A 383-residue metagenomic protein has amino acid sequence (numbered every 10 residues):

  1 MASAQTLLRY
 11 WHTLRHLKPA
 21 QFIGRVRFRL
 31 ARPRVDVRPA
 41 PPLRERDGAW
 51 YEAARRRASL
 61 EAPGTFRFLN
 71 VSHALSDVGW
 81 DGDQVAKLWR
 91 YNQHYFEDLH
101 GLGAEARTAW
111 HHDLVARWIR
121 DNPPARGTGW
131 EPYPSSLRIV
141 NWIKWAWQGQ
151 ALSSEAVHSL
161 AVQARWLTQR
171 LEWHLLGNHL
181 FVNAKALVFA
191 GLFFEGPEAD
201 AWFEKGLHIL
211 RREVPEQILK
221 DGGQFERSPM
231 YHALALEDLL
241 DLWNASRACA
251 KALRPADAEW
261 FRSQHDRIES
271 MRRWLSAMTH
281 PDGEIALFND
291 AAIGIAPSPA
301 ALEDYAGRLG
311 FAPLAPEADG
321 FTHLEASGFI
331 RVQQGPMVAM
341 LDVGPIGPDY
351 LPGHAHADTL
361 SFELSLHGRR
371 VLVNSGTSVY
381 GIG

Functional and structural regions predicted by a protein language model:
M1-S76: Extreme N-terminal leader/anchor segments
A2-L7, P19, V26, D81 (+5 more regions): CBM-like, beta-strand-rich accessory domains located in the C-terminal region of large, secreted polysaccharide-active
V26, P41-P42, G129-S135, N178-V182 (+1 more regions): Short coil/turn segments at secondary-structure boundaries
V35-P39, W173-L176, L219, G223 (+1 more regions): Intrinsically disordered or highly flexible coil/loop and linker segments, enriched in small and charged/polar residues
G64-W80, W89-R90, W110-L114: Short alpha-helical hairpin
K87-I268: Aromatic-lined, polymer-binding surfaces characteristic of secreted/periplasmic polysaccharide-degrading enzymes
G223-Y380: Carbohydrate-active enzyme catalytic cores, enriched for enzymes that act on polyanionic acidic polysaccharides
